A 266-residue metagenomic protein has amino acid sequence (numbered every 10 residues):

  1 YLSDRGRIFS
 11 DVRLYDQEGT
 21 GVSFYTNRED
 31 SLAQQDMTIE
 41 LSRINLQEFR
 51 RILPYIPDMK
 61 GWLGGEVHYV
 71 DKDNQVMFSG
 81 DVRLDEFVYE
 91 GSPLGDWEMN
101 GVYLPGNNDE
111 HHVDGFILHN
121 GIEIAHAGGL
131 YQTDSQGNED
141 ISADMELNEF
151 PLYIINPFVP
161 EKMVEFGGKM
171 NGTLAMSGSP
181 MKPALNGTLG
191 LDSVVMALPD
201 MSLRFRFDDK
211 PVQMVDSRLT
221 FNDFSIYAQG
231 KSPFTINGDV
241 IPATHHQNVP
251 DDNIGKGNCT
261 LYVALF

Functional and structural regions predicted by a protein language model:
Y1-E66, D73-T173, M181-F266: Interface amphipathic segments
